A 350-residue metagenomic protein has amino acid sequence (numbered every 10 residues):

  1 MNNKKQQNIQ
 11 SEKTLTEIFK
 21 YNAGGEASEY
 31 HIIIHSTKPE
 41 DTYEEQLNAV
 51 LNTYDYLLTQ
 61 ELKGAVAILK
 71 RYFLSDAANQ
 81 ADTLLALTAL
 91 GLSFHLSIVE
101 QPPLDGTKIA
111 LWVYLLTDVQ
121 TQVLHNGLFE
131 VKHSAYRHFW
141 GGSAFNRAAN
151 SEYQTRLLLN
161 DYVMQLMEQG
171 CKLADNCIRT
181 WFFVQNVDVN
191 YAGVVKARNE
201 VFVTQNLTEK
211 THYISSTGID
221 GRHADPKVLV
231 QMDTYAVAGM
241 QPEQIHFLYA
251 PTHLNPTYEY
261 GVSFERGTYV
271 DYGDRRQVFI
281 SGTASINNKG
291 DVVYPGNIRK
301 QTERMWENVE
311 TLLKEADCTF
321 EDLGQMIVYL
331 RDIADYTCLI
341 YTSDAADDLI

Functional and structural regions predicted by a protein language model:
K13-E26: Extended repeat-based interaction scaffolds and adjacent low-complexity, acidic/S/T/P-biased segments that form broad
A23-E40, H133-R147, V270-Y294: Catalytic strand-loop segment that frames the active site of acyl-thioester-processing enzymes
Y30-I34, V50-Y54, A67-S75, L111 (+9 more regions): Short, structured motif recognition centered on aromatic/hydrophobic residues
E40-T107, M167, C171-W181, V189-V201 (+2 more regions): Alpha/propeptide regions of enzymes that mature by internal proteolysis
Y43-E61, Y153-G170, F264, R299-A316: Short, well-ordered amphipathic alpha-helical segments that serve as non-catalytic structural scaffolds within diverse
V99-T121, D220-Q241: C-terminal edge-of-domain segments
P242-E307, V328: Hydrophobic pocket-lining "lid/loop/helix" segments that shape and contact the acyl-thioester
Y341-I350: Single conserved hydrophobic/aromatic residue that forms the stacking wall/gate of nucleotide- or nucleobase-binding
